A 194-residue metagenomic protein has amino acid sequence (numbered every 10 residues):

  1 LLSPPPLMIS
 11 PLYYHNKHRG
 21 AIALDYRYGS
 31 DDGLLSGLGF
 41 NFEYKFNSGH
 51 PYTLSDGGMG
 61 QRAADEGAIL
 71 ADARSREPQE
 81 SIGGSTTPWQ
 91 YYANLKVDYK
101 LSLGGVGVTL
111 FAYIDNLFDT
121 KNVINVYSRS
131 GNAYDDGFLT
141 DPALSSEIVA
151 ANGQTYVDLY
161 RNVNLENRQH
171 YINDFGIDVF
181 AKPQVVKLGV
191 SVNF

Functional and structural regions predicted by a protein language model:
L1-Y52: Gram-negative outer-membrane beta-barrel transporters
L2-Y14, T86-V106: Conserved, well-structured beta-alpha core segment at the onset of a catalytic domain
P6-P11, E80-G84, N173-I177: Extracellular loop and loop/strand-boundary signature of outer-membrane beta-barrel proteins
G20-I22, L95, L188: Hydrophobic beta-strand residues of extracellular immunoglobulin-like
D31-A73, P88-Y92, K100-F194: C-terminal beta-signal and adjacent terminal beta-strands/loops of Gram-negative outer-membrane beta-barrel proteins
